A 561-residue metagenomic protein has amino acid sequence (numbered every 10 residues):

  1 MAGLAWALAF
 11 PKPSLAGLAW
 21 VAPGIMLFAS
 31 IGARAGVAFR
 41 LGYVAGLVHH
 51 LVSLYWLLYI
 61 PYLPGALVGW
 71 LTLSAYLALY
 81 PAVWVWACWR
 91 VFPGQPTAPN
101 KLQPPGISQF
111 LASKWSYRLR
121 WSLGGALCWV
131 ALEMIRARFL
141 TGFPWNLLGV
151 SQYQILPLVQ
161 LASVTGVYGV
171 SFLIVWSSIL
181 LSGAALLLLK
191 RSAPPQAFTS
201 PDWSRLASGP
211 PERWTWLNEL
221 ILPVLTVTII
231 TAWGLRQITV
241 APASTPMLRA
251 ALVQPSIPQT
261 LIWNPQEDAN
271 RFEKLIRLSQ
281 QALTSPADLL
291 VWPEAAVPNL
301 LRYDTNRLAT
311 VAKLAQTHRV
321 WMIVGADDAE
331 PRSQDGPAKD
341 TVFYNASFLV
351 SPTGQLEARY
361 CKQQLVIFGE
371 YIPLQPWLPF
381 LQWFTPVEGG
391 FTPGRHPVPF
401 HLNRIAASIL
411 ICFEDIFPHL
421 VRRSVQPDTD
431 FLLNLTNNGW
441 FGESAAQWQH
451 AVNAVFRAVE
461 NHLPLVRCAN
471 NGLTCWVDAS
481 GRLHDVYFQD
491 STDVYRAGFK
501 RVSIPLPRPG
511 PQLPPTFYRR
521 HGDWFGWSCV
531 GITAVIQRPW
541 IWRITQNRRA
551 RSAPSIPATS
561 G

Functional and structural regions predicted by a protein language model:
M1-A207, P211-I238, E443, A454-A458 (+4 more regions): Membrane-embedded alpha-helical bundles of multi-pass enzymes that act on lipidic or dolichyl-linked glycan substrates
L235-H521: Soluble catalytic domains of enzymes that build or remodel membrane lipids, polysaccharides, and related
P554-G561: Long, low-complexity, intrinsically disordered segments
